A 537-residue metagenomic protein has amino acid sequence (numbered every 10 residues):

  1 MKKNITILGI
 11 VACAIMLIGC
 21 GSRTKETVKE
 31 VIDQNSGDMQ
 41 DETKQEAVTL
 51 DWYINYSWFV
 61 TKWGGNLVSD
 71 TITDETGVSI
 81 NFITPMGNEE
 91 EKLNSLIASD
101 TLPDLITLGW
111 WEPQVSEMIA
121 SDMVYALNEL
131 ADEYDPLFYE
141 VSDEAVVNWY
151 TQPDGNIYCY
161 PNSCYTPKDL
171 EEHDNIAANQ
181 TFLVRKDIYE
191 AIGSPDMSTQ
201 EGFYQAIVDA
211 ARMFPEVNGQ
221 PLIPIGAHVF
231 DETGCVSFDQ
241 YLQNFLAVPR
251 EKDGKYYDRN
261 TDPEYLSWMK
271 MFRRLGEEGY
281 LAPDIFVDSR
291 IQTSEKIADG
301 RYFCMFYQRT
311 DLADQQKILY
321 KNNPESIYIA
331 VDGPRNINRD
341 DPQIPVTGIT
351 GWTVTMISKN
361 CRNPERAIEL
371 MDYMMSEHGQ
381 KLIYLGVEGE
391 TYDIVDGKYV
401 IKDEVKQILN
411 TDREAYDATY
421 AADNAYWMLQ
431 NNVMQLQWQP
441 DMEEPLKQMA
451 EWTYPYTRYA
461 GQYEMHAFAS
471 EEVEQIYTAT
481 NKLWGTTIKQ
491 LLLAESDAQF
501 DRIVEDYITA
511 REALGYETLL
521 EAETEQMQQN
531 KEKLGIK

Functional and structural regions predicted by a protein language model:
N4: Predominantly soluble domains enriched in secretory-pathway, periplasmic, or organellar proteins
I7, A12-C13, L17-K537: Extracytoplasmic/secretory soluble proteins
